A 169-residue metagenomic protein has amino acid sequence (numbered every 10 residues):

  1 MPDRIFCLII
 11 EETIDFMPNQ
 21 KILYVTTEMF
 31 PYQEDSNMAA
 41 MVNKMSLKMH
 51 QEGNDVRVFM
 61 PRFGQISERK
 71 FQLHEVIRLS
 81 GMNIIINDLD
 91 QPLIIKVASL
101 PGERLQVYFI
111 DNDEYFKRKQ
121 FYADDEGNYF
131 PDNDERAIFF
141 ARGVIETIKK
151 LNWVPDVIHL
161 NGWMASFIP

Functional and structural regions predicted by a protein language model:
P18-D35, M60-R62: Nucleotide-activated donor-dependent transferases that construct or modify glycoconjugates
E28-M41, S67-R69: A short, glycine/small-residue-rich beta-strand->loop->alpha-helix junction that serves as a flexible
K44-N54: A short, Lys/Arg-enriched amphipathic alpha-helix followed by its capping loop at the start of a domain
N54-V56, V107, P155: Hydrophobic anchor at the start of a short beta-strand that flanks the dinucleotide cofactor-binding loop
V58, R62-K150: A conserved catalytic-core segment of Leloir-type glycosyltransferases
N161-M164: Short His-centered aromatic/hydrophobic patch
